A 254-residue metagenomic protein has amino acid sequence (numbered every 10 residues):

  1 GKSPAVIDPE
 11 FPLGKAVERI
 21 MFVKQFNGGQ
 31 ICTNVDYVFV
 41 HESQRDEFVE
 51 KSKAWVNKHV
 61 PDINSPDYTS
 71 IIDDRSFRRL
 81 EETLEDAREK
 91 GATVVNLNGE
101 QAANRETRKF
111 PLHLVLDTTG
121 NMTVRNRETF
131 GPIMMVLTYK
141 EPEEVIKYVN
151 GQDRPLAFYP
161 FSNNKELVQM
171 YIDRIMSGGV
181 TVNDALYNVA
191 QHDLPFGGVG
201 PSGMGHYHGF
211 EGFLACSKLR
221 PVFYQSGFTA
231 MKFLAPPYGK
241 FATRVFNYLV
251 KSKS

Functional and structural regions predicted by a protein language model:
G1-T119, V182, T243, V250-K253: ALDH superfamily catalytic-core signature
V6, Q101, K109-S254: Conserved C-terminal structural/oligomerization subdomain of aldehyde/semialdehyde dehydrogenase
